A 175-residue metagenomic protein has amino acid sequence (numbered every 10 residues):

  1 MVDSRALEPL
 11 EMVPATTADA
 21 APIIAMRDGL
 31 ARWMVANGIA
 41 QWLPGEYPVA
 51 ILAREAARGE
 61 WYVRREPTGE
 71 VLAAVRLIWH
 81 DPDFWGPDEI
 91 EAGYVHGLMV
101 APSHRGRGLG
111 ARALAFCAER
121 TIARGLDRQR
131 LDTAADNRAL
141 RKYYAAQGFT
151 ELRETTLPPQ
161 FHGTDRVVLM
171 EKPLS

Functional and structural regions predicted by a protein language model:
M1-A18, S175: Conserved N-terminal entry element of GNAT/NAT acetyltransferase domains
T17, D28-S103, L114-F116, R120 (+2 more regions): Acetyl-CoA-dependent GNAT
P22, F116, R120, K142-Y143: Structural preference for long, well-ordered alpha-helical segments within the folded cores of structured domains
A92, D127-R130, A134-R138, A145-Q147 (+1 more regions): C-terminal "cap" of GNAT-fold acetyltransferases
A101-S103, R107, A135-D136: Active-site acidic-Proline motif in GNAT/NAT acetyltransferases
L114, T121-D132: Conserved GNAT acetyl-CoA-binding A-motif
